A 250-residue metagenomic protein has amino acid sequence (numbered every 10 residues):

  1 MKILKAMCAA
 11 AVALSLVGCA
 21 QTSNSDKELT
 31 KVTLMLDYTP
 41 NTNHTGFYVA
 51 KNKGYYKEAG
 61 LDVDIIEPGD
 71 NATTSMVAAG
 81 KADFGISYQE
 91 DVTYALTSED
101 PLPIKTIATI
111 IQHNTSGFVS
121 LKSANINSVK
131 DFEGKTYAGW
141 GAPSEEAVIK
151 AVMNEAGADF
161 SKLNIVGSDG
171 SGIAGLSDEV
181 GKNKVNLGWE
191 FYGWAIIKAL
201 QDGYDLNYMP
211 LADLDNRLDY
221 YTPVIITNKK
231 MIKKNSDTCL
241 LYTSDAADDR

Functional and structural regions predicted by a protein language model:
M1-K31: Short, low-complexity disordered leader/linker segments with a strong preference for bacterial N-terminal type II
D26-K182, N186-E190, M209, D219: Short, glycine-/small- and polar/acidic-enriched structural segments that line small-molecule recognition paths
I110-S120, L200, D205-I232: Periplasmic-binding protein-like
A124, K234-D237: Alpha-helical structural elements of signaling/regulatory helical domains
Y192, D219-Y220, D237-L240: Short gly/pro-enriched beta-turn/loop segments at secondary-structure junctions
A195: SAM-dependent methyltransferase catalytic-core segment centered on the flexible catalytic loop and adjoining short
Y242-D249: Conserved small/polar residues in nucleotide/adenosyl-binding loops
